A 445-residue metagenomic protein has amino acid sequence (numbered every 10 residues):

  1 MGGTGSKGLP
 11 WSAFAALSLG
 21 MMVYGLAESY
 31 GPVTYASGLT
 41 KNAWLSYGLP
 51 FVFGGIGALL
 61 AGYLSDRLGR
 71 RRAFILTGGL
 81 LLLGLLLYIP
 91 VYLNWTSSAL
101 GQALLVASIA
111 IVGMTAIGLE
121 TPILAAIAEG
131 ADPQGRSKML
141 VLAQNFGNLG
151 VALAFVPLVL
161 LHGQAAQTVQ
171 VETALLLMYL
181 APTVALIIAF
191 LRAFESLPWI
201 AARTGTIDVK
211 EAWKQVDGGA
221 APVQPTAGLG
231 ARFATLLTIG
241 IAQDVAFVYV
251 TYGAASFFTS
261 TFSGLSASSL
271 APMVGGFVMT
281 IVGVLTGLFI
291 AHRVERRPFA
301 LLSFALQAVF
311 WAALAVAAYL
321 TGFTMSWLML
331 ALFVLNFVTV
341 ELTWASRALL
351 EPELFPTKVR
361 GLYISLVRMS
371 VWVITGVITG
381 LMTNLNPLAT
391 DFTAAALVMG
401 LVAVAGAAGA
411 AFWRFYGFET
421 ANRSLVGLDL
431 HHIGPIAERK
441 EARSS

Functional and structural regions predicted by a protein language model:
M1-T34: Cytosolic juxtamembrane N-terminal segment immediately preceding the first transmembrane helix of multi-pass
P32, G228-I281, G376: Extracytoplasmic gate region of multi-pass secondary transporters
L45-Y63, V274-T286: Central cavity-lining transmembrane alpha-helices of secondary-active solute carriers, predominantly the Major
G79-S97, L306-G322: C-terminal ends and interior cores of transmembrane alpha-helices in multi-pass membrane transporters/permeases
A99-G118, S326-L342: Hydrophobic core of transmembrane alpha-helices in multi-pass small-molecule transporters, especially MFS/SLC-type
S108-N145: Cytoplasmic helix-loop-helix junction between adjacent transmembrane helices in 12-TM secondary transporters
S137-H162, P182, V367-T379: Glycine-rich segments within core transmembrane alpha-helices of 12-TM secondary carriers
A143, H162, A166-P222, G406-R439: Central mid-sequence intracellular linker of multi-pass
